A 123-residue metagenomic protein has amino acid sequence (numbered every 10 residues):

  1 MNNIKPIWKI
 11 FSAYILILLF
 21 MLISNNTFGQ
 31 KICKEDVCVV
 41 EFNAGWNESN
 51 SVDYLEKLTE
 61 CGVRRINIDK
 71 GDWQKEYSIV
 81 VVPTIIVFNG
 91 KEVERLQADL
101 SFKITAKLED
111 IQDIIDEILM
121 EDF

Functional and structural regions predicted by a protein language model:
N2-I15: Bacterial N-terminal signal peptides that target proteins for export
S12-S24: Bacterial N-terminal signal peptides
G29-G62: Local sequence-structure signature of Cys/Sec-based thiol-disulfide redox active-site neighborhoods
V52, Q74, Q112-I115: Extracytoplasmic/secreted envelope proteins and their assembly/folding machinery, especially bacterial periplasmic
R65, Y77, K103-K107: Extracytoplasmic/periplasmic, Sec-exported soluble proteins
N67-K75: N-terminal post-signal-peptidase region of extra-cytosolic proteins
Y77-F88: Structural micro-motif
N89-F123: Non-catalytic, surface beta->alpha helical segment in thiol-disulfide oxidoreductase systems
